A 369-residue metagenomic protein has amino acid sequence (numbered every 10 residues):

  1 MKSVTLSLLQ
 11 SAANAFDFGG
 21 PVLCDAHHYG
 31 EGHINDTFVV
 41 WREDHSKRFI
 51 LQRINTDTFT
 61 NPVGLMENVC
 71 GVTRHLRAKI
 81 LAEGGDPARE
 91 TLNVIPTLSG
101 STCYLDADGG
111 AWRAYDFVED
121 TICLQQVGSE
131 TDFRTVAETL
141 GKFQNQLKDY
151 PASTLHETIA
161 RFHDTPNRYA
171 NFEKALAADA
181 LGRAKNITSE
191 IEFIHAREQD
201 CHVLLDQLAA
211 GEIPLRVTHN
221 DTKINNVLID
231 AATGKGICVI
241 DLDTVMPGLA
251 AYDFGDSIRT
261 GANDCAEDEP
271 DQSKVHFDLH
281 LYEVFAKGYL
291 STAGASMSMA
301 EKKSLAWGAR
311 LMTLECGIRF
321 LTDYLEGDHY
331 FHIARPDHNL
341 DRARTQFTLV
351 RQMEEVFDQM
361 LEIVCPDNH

Functional and structural regions predicted by a protein language model:
M1-A26: Juxta-kinase regulatory segment immediately upstream of eukaryotic protein kinase catalytic domains
D25-K174, G248-A250, G261-A262, A266-S273 (+4 more regions): Conserved ATP-binding subdomain of kinase catalytic cores across diverse folds
H27-E31, Q52-R53, F59-V63, V118-R134 (+7 more regions): ATP-dependent phospho-/nucleotidyl transfer catalytic cores
D241: Conserved active-site aspartate in kinases
A251-G294, L311-Y330: Active-site activation/catalytic loop segments of kinase-like enzymes and analogous catalytic loops in related
K302-M312: Small/polar glycine-rich anion-binding or flexible loop at a beta-alpha turn
M353-V356: Long, compositionally biased intrinsically disordered regions
